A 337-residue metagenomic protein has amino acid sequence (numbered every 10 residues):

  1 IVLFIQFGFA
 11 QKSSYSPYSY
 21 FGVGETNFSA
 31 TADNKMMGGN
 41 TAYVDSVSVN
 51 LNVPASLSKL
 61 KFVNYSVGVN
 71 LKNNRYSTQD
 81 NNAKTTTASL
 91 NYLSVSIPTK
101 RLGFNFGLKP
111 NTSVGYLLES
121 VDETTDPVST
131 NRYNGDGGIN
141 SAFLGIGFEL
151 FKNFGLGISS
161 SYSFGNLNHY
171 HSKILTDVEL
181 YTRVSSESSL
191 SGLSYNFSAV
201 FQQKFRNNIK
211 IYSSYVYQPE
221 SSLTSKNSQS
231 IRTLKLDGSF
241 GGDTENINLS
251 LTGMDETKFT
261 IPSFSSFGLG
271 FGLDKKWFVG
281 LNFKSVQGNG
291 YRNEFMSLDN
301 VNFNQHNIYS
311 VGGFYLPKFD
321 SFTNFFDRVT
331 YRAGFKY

Functional and structural regions predicted by a protein language model:
I1-Q6: Bacterial N-terminal signal peptides
Q11-Y337: Subset of outer-membrane beta-barrel
